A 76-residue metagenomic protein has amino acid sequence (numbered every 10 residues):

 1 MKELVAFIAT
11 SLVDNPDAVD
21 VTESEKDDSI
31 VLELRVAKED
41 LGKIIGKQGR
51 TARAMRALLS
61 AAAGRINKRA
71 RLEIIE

Functional and structural regions predicted by a protein language model:
M1-K43, A52-E76: RNA-contacting regions in translation and RNA-metabolism proteins, encompassing KH/S1 modules where present
